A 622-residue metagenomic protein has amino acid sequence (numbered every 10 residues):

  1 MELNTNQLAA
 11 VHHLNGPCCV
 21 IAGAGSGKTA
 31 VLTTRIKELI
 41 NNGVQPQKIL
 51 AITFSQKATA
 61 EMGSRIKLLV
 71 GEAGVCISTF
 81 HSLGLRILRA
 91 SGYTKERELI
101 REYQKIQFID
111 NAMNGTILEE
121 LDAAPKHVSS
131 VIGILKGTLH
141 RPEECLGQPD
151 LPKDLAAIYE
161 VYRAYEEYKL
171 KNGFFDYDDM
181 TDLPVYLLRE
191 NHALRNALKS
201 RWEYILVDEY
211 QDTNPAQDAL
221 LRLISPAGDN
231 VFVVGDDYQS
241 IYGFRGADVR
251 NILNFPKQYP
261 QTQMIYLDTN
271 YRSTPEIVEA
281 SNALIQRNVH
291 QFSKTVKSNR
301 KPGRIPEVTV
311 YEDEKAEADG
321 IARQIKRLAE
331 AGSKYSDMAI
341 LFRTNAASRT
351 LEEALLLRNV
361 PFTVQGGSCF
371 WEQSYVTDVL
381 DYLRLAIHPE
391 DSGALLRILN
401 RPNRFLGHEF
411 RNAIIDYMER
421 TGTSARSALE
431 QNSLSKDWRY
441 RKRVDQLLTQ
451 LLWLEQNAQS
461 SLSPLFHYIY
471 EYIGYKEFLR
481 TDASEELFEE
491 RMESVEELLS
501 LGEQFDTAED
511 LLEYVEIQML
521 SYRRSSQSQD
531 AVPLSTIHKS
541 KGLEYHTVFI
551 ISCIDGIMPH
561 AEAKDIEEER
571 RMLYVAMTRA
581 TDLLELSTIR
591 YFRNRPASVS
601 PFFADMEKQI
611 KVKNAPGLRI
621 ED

Functional and structural regions predicted by a protein language model:
M1-N15, A216: N-terminal pre-P-loop "Q-motif" helix
N15-C18, A531-V532: Pre-Walker A (Motif I) flank of P-loop NTPase domains
N15-G16, S26, K37-L188, H192-A193 (+10 more regions): A basic/glycine-biased coupling hinge at the interface between accessory DNA-binding modules
V20, A24-L32, P260-Q263, D268-P361 (+2 more regions): Helicase P-loop NTPase motor core
S26, Q211-R287, K294-N299, S433-L434: Conserved helicase motor core of SF1/SF2 NTP-dependent helicases
G74-I87, V360-D381: Conserved beta-strand -> loop -> alpha-helix junction used to position metal-binding or nucleic-acid-contacting
W202-T213, Q217, D237-Y238, N345 (+2 more regions): Conserved Walker B
E352-A354, D381-V612: Conserved helicase C-terminal RecA-like lobe
